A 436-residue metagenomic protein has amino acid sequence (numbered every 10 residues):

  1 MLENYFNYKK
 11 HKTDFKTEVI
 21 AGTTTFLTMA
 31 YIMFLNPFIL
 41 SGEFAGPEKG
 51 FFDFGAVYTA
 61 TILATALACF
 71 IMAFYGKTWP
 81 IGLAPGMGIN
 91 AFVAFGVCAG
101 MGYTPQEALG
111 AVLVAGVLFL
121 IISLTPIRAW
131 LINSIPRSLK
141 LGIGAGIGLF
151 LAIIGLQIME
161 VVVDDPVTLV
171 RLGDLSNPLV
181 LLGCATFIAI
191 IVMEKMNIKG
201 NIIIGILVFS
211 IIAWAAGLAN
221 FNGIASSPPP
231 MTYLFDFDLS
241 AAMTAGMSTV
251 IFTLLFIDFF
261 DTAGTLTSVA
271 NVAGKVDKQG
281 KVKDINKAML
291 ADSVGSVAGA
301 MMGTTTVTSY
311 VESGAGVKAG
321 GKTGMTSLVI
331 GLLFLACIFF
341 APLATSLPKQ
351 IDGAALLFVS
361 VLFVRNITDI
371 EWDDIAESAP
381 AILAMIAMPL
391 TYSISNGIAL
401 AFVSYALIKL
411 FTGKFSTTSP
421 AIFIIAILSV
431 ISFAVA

Functional and structural regions predicted by a protein language model:
M1-A56, V170-L172, I203-N286, S429-I431: Helix-loop-helix hairpins and the membrane-proximal interhelical loops of multi-pass alpha-helical transport proteins
L2-N36, T65, A84-I147, N271-I367: Helix-loop-helix junctions within the multi-pass membrane cores of secondary transporters/permeases
Y8-I20, E48-A56, T78, G102-E107 (+16 more regions): Juxtamembrane/transmembrane-helix boundary motifs in multi-pass membrane proteins
V19, I39, L131, G200 (+3 more regions): Residue-level signature of catalytic and energy-coupling elements of molecular machines, predominantly ATP/GTP-dependent
F38, F70, F74, G96 (+3 more regions): Membrane-interface helix caps of multi-pass small-molecule transporters
E48-A66, F70: Loop-to-helix transition at the N-terminal end of transmembrane alpha-helices
A64-M87: Juxtamembrane transmembrane-helix boundary signature
M101-A215, A219, L328-A436: Membrane-embedded alpha-helical modules
